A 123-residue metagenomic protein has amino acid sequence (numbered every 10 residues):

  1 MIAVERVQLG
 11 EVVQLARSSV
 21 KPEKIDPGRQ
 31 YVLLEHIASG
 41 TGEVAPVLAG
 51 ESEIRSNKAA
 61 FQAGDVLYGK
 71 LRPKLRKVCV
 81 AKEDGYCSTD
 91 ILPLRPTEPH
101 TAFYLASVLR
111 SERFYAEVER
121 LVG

Functional and structural regions predicted by a protein language model:
M1-K21: Non-catalytic DNA-recognition/assembly elements of restriction-modification systems
E5, E117-G123: Short, intrinsically disordered, charge-balanced linker/junction segments flanking boundaries in proteins
R6, I25, Y31, A102 (+1 more regions): Alpha-helix initiation and N-capping motif
G10-Q14, Q30, G69, A106-R110 (+1 more regions): Generic alpha-helical structural context detector
V20-S52: DNA target-recognition patches
N57-A59, V66-Y115: A short beta-sheet element
